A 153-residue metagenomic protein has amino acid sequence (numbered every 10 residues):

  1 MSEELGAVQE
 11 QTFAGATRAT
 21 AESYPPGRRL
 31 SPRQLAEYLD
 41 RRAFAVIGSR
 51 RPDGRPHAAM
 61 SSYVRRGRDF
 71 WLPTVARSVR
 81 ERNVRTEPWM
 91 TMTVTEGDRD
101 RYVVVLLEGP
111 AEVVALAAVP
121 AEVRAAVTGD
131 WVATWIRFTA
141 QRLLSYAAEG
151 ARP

Functional and structural regions predicted by a protein language model:
M1-L30, D98-P153: Charged, gly/pro-rich active-site loop segments
R18-R51: Short, conserved active-site entrance elements at the starts or edges of catalytic domains
L35-A36, E81, R124: Short amphipathic alpha-helical segments and helix-helix/interface helices
R42-A76, M92-V94: Short beta-strand segments
R77-S78, R99: Alpha-helix N-cap/helix-start and coil->helix boundary motif
S78-R80, R152-P153: Short, surface-exposed beta-strand-loop junctions and turns on beta-sheet-rich folds
E87-W89: Ligand-binding loop in jelly-roll beta-barrel domains
